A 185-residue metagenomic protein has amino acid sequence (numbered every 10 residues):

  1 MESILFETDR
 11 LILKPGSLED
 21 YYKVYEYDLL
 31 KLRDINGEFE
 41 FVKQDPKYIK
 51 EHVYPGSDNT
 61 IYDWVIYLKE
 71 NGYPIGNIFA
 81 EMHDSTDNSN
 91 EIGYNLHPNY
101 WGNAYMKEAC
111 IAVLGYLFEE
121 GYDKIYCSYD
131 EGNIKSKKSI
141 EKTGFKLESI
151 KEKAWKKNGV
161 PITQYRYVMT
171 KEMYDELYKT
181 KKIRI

Functional and structural regions predicted by a protein language model:
M1-D34, D63-I185: Acyl-donor (CoA/ACP) binding surface of acyl/acetyltransferases
L32-H52, Y62: Conserved GNAT-fold acetyl-CoA-binding loop/helix
E38-V42, P55, S85, Y129: Alpha-helix initiation/capping motif
E51-P55, Y116: A generic secondary-structure signal
Y54-T60, F145: Short loop/turn motifs at secondary-structure junctions and domain boundaries
